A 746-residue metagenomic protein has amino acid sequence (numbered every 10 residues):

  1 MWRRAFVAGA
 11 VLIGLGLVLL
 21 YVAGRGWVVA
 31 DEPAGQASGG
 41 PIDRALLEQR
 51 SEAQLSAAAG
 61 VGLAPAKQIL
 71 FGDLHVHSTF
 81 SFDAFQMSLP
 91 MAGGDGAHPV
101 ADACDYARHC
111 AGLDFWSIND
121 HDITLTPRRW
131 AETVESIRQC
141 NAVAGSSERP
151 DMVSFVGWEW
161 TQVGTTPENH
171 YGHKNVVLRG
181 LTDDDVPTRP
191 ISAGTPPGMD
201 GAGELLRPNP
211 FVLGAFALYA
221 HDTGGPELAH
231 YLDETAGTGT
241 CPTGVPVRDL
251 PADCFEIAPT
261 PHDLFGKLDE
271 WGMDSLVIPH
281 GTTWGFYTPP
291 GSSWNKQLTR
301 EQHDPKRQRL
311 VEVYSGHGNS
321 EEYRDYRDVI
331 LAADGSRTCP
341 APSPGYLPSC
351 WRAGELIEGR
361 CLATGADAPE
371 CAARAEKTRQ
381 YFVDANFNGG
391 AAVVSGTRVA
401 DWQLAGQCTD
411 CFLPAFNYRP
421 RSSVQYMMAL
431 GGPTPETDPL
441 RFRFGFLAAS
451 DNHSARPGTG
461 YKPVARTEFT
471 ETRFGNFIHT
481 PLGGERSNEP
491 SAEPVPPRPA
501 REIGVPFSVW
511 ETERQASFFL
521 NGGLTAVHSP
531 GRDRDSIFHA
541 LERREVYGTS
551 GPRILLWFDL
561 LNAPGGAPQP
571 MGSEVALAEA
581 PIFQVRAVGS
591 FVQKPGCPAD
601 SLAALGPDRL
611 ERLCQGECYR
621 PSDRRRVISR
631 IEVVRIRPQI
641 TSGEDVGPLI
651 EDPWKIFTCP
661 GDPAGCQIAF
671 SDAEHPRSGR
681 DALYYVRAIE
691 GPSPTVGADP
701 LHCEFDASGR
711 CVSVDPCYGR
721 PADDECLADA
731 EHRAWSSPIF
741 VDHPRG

Functional and structural regions predicted by a protein language model:
W2-G93, S117-W130, V134-E135, Q162 (+2 more regions): C-terminal functional module detector
A66-W158, T166-E168, V186-T195, P208: N-terminal catalytic cores of secreted or lumenal carbohydrate-active enzymes
A111, R149, N169-G172, K306-Q308 (+1 more regions): Short, solvent-exposed loop/turn segments at the edges of secondary structure
V177-R179: Polar, glycine-rich mid-to-C-terminal structural blocks that act as macromolecule-binding/assembly scaffolds
T182-P190, D200, V313: Active-site gating/metal-coordination segments in enzymes
I191-F216, H221: Compact, glycine/acidic-enriched structural inserts
